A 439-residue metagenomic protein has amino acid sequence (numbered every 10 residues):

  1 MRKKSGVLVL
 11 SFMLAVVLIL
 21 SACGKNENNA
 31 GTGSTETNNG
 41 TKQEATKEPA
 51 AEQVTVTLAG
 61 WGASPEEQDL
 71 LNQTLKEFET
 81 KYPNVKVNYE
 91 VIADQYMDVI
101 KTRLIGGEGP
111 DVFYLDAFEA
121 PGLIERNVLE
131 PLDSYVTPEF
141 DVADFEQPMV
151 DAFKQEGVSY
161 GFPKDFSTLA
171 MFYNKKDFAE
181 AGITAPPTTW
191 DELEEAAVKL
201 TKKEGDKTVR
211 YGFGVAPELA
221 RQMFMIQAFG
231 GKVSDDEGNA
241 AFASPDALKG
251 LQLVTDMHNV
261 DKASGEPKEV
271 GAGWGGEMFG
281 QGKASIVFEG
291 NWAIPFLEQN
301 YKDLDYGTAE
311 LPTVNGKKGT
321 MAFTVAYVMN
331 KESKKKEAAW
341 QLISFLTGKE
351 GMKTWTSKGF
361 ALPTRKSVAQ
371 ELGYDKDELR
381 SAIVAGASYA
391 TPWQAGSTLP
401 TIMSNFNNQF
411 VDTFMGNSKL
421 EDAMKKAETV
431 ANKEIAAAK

Functional and structural regions predicted by a protein language model:
L8, G24-E125, F140-A143, A185 (+9 more regions): Conserved N-terminal structural module of periplasmic/extracytoplasmic solute-binding proteins
E48, D133-F145, K203-D206, Y211-G212 (+5 more regions): Short, solvent-exposed loop/beta-turn-alpha elements that line the ligand-binding surface or hinge of extracytoplasmic
K76-K81, K86, G157, A181 (+4 more regions): Extracytoplasmic/periplasmic substrate-recognition and gating elements
A117-A170, E192-E194, G205, F224-F229 (+4 more regions): Hinge/lid segment of periplasmic solute-binding proteins
L123-V128, D133, T137, P148-P186 (+3 more regions): Periplasmic solute-binding protein
V150-A152, K302, Y306-A309, S357-N405 (+2 more regions): Long, aromatic- and glycine/proline-rich binding clefts that accommodate carbohydrate-like moieties
A179-E180, N259-K262, S388-K439: Conserved C-terminal helix/tail region of periplasmic/extracytoplasmic solute-binding proteins
A196-K199, N239-K268: Glycine-centered hinge/linker elements that transmit conformational signals in sensory and ligand-binding systems
